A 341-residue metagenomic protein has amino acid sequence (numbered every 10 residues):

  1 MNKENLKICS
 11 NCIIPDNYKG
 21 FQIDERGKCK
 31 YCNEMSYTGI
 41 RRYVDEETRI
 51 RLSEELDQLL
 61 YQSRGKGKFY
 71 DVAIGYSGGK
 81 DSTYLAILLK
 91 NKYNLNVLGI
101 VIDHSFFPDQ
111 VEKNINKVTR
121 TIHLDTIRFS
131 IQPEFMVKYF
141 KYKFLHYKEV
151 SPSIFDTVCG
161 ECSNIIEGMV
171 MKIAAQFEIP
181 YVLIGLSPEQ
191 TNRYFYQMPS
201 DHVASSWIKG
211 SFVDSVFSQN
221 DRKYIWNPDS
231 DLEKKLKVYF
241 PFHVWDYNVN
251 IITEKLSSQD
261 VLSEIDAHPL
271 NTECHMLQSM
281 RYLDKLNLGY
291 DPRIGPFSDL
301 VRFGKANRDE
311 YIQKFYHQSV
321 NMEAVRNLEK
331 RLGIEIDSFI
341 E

Functional and structural regions predicted by a protein language model:
M1-V72, L88-E341: Nucleotide-activated chemistry modules centered on ATP-dependent adenylation/adenylyltransferase
V72-D81: Short, glycine-rich nucleotide/cofactor-binding loops
Y84-L85: Hydrophobic positions on the alpha1 helix immediately C-terminal to the Walker A/P-loop
